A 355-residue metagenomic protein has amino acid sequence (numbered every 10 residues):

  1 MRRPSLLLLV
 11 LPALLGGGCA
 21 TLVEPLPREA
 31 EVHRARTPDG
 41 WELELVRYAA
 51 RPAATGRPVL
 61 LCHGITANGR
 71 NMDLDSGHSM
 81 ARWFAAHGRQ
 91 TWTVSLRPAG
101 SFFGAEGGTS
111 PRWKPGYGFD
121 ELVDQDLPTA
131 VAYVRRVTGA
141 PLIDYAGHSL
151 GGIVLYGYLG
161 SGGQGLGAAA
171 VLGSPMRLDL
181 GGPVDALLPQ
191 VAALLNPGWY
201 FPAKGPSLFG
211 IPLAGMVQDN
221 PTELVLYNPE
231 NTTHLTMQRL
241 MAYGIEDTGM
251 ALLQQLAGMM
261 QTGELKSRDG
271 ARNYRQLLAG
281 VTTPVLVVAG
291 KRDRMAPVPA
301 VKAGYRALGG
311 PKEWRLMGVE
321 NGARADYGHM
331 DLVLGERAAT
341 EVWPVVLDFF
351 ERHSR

Functional and structural regions predicted by a protein language model:
L7-G17: Bacterial N-terminal signal peptides
T21-A50: N-terminal cap/lid segment of alpha/beta-hydrolase-fold proteins
A50-G100, A105-G108: Short, surface-exposed "cap/lid" segments of acyl-processing enzymes
K114-R136: Alpha/beta-hydrolase active-site loop
R136-P141, A146, L150-E264: Alpha/beta-hydrolase-fold enzymes
V281, V287-A289, D293: Short beta-strand/loop motif that positions the catalytic acidic residue of the alpha/beta-hydrolase fold
T283, P297-A307: Short alpha-helix in the alpha/beta-hydrolase fold that links the catalytic acid
E313-R355: Catalytic active-site module of serine/aspartate enzymes centered on a nucleophile-bearing elbow/loop
